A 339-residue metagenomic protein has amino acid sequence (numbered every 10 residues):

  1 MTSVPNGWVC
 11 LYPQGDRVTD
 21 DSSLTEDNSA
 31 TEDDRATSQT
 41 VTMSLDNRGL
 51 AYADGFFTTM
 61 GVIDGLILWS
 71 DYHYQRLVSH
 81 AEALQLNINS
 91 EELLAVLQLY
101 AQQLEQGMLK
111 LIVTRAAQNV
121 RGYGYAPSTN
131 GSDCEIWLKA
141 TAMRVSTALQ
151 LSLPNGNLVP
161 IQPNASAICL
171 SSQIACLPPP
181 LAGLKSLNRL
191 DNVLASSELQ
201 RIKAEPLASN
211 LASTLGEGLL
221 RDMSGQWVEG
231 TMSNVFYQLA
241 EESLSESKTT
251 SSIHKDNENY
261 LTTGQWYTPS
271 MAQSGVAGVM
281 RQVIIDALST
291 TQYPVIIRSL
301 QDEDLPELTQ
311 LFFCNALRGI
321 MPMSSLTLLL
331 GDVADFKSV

Functional and structural regions predicted by a protein language model:
M1-D27, D33-L99, T114, Q118-V339: Helix-start/capping segments and mature chain N-termini
A101-Q103: Phosphate/pyrophosphate-binding loops at sites that engage ATP/ADP/AMP, CoA/4′-phosphopantetheine, polyphosphate
E105-V113: Ordered, amphipathic secondary-structure segments that act as subunit-interaction surfaces in large macromolecular
